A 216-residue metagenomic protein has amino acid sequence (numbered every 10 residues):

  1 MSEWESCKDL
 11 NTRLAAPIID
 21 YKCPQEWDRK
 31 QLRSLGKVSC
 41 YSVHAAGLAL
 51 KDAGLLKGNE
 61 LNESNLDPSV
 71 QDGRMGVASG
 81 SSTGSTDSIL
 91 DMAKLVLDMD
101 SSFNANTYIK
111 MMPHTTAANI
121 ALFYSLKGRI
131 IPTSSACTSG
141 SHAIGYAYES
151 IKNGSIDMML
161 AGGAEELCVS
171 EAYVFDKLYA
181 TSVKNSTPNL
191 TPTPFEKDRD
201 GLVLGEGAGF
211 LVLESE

Functional and structural regions predicted by a protein language model:
M1-Q31, A53, E216: ACP-dependent fatty acid/polyketide chain-elongation machinery
L10, W27-K30, S34-S42, S69 (+2 more regions): Generic, well-ordered alpha-helical segments
P24-S34, S102-F103, L126-K127: Short glycine/proline- and acidic residue-enriched helix-loop micro-motifs that form flexible lids or anion-recognition
L32-K57, N65: N-terminal amphipathic, basic-rich helices that act as targeting or association modules
S42, G76-G80: Short, conserved beta-strand segments within well-ordered enzyme catalytic domains that often line or immediately flank
K51-S69, S79-E216: Acyl-thioester C-C bond-transforming condensing/cleaving domain
